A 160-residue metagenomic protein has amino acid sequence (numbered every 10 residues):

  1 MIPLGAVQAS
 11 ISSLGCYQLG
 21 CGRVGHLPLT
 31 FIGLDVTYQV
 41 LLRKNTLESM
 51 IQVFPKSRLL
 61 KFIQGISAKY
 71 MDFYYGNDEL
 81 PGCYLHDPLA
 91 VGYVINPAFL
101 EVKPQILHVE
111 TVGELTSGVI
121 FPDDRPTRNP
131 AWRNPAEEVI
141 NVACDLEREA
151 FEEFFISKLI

Functional and structural regions predicted by a protein language model:
M1-I160: N-terminal acidic, glycine/proline-rich low-complexity segments
